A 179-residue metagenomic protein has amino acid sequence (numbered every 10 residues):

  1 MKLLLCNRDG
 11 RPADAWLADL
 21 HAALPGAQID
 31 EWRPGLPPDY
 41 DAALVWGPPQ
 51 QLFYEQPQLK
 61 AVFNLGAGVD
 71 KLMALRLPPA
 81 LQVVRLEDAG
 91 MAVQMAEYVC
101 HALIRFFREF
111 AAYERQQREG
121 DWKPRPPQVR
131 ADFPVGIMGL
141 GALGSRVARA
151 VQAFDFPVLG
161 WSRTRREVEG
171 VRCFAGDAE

Functional and structural regions predicted by a protein language model:
M1-D41: N-terminal glycine-/charge-rich "phosphate-binding" loop or analogous flexible N-terminal tail
D19, Y98, A102, R146 (+1 more regions): Rossmann-fold NAD(P)-dependent oxidoreductase module
L24-P25, P57-Q58, L77-P79, F154 (+1 more regions): Short, structured coil segments at secondary-structure junctions
Q28-D39, Q50-F53, E169-E179: Short acidic low-complexity segments
W32-G35, G47-Q51, G66-D70, G160-R166: Short, polar loop motifs at secondary-structure junctions
D41-E114: Phosphate/diphosphate ligand-binding glycine-rich loop within oxidoreductases
Q116-P124: A short, charged, Gly/Pro-tolerant segment at domain boundaries
R125-E179: Rossmann-like dinucleotide/phosphate-binding beta-alpha-beta segment
